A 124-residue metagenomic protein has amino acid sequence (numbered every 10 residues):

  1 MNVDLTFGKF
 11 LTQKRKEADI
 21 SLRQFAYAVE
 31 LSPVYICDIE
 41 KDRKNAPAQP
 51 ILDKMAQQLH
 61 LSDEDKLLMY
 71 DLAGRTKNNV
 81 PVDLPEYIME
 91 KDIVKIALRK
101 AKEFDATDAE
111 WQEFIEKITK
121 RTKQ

Functional and structural regions predicted by a protein language model:
M1-E17, A109: A short, Lys/Arg-rich alpha-helix, primarily the initiator
L11, E40, P47, I51: DNA major-groove recognition helix of helix-turn-helix
R15, A26, A56: The alpha-helix within a helix-turn-helix
D19-D38: Short alpha-helical DNA-recognition segment
P33, A48-Q49, D71-N79: Amphipathic alpha-helical "recognition" segments
C37, D53-Q57, K95-K102: Amphipathic alpha-helical segments within well-ordered protein domains
P50-L68: DNA major-groove recognition helix of helix-turn-helix/homeodomain DNA-binding modules
G74-Q124: Interfacial/linker helices and their anchor residues that mediate assembly or domain coupling
